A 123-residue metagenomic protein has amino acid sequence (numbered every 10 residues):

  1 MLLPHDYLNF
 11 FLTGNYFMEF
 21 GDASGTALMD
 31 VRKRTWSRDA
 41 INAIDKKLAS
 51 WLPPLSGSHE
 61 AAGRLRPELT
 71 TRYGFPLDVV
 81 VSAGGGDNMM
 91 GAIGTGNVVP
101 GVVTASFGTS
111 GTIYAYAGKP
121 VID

Functional and structural regions predicted by a protein language model:
M1-G85: Gly/Ser/Thr-rich active-site cleft segment
T71, F75, V79, G84-D123: Catalytic phosphate/nucleotide-handling subdomain of diverse soluble enzymes
